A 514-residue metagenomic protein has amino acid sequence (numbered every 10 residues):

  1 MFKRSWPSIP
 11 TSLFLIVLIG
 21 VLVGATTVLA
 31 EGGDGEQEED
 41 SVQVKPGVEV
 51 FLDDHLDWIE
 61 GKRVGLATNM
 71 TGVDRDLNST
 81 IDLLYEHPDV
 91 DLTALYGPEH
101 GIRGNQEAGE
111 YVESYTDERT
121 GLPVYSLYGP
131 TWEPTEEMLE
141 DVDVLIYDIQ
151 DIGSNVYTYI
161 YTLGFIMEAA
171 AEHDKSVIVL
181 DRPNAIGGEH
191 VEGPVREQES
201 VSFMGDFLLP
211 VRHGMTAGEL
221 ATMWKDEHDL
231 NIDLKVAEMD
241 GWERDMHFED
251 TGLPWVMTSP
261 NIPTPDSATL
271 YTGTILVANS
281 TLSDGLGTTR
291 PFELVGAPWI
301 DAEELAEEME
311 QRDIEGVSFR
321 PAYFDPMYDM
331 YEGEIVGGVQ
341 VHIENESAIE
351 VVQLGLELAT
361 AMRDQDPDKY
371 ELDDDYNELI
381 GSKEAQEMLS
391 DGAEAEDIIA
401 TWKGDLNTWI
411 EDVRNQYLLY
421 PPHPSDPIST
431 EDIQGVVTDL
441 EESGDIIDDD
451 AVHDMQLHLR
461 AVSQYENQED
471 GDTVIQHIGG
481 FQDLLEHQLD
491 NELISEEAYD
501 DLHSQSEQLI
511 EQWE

Functional and structural regions predicted by a protein language model:
S12-G24: Bacterial N-terminal signal peptides
V23-E38: Sec-dependent signal peptide cleavage junction
R103-A108, I178-S200: Glycine-rich, charge-decorated loop segments at or immediately adjacent to ligand/cofactor-binding or catalytic sites
Y111-V142, S154: Glycine-rich oxoanion-binding loops at beta->alpha junctions
S200-T272: Conserved anion/nucleotide-ligand pocket segment
W242-A322: Glycine-rich, aromatic-lined ligand/substrate-binding cores of catalytic and carbohydrate-binding domains
G296-T401: Conserved functional hotspot residues or short segments at active or partner-binding sites across diverse domains
H423-E514: Soluble extracellular-acting proteins and domains
